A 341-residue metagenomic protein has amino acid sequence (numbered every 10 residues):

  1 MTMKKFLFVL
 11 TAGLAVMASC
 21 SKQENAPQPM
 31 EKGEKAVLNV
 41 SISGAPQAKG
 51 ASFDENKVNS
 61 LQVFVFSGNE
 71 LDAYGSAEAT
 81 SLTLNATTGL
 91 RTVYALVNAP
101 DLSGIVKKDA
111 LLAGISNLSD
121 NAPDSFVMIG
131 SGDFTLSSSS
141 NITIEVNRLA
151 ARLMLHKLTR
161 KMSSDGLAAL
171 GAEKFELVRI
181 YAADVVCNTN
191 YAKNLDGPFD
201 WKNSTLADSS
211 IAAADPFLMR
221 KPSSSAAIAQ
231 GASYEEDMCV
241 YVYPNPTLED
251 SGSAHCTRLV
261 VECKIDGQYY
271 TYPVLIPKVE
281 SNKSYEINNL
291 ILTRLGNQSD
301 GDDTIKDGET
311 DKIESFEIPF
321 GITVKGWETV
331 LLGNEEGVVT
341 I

Functional and structural regions predicted by a protein language model:
M1-F6, S21-K22: Positively charged n-region of N-terminal signal peptides that target proteins for export
L7-L14: Sec-dependent signal peptide hydrophobic core
V16-S19: C-terminal motif of bacterial Sec signal peptides marking the signal peptidase cleavage site
E24-P46, V146-K161: A short, Gly/Thr-enriched small/hydrophobic beta-strand-prone motif that recurs across taxa
E34-L38, N59, R91, S140 (+4 more regions): Residues at beta-strand starts and edge strands
V37-S41, Q62, Y94, T143 (+3 more regions): Beta-strand secondary-structure signal
Q47-D109, L136, K161-S284, L332-I341: Tryptophan-paired
A113-H156, L275-I341: Extracellular beta-sheet/turn segments enriched in Thr/Pro/Gly and aliphatic residues
